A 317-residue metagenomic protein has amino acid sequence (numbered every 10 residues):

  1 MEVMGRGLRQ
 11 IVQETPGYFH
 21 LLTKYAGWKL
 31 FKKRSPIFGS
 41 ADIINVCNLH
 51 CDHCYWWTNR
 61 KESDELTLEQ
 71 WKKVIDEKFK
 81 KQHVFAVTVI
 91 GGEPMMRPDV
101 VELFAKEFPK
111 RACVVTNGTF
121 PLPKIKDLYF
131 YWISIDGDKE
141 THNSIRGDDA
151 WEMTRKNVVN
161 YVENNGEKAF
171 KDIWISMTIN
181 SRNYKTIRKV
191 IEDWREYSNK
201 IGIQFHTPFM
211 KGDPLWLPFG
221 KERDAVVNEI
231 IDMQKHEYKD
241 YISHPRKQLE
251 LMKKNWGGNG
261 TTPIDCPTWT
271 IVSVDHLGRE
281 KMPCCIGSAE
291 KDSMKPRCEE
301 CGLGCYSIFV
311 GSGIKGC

Functional and structural regions predicted by a protein language model:
M1-E2, R6, Y129-K281, S288-P296: Radical SAM enzyme [4Fe-4S]-AdoMet core and its adjacent flexible, acidic and glycine-rich loops/tails across
V3-D127: Conserved alpha-helical substructure of the radical SAM core
G17-P36, C266-G287: Short, charged low-complexity linear segments at domain edges
D42, V46-L49, T261, S293-P296 (+1 more regions): Disulfide-bonded cysteine motifs in exported proteins
C47, C51-C54, C266, C284 (+2 more regions): Short cysteine clusters
W57, I90, S134, Q204 (+1 more regions): Conserved residues at the C-terminal ends of beta-strands
P98-V101, P123-I125, H142-N143, D213 (+1 more regions): Short glycine-/acidic-enriched loop or helix-start segments at secondary-structure transitions that form or flank
C301-C317: Cysteine/selenocysteine-centered motifs that mediate thiol-based redox chemistry or coordinate metal-sulfur cofactors
